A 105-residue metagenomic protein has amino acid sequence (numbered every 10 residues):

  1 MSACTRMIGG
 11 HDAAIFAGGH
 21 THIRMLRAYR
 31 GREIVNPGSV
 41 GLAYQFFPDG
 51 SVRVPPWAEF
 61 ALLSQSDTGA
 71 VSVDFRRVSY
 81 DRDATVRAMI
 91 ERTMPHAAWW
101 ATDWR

Functional and structural regions predicted by a protein language model:
M1-L26: His/acidic metal-ligating clusters that form di-metal
R27-R105: Acidic, His/Gly-rich catalytic cores of divalent-metal-dependent hydrolytic chemistry
